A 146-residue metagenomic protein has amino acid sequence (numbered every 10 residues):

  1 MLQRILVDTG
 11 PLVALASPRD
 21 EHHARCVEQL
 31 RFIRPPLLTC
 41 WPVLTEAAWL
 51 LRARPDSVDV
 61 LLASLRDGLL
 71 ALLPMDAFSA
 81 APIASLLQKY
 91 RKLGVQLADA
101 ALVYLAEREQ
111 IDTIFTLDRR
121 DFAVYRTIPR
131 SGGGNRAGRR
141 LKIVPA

Functional and structural regions predicted by a protein language model:
M1-T39, L50-A63, A137-G138, K142: Short, well-structured N-terminal submotif of metal-dependent ribonuclease cores
L2-R4, V103, E109-A146: Acidic, PIN/NYN-like endoribonuclease modules and their adjacent C-terminal/linker elements
G10-P11, P42, F78, R120: Alpha-helix/helix-capping structural signal
L15, I33, L50, D67-A71 (+1 more regions): Alpha-helix C-capping/helix-to-loop hinge sites
L44, S64-D67: Short linear capping/connector segments at secondary-structure termini
L50-L51, S85, Y125-P129: Short secondary-structure transition/capping segments
A71-L117: Active-site neighborhoods of divalent-metal-dependent phosphate/nucleic-acid chemistry enzymes
